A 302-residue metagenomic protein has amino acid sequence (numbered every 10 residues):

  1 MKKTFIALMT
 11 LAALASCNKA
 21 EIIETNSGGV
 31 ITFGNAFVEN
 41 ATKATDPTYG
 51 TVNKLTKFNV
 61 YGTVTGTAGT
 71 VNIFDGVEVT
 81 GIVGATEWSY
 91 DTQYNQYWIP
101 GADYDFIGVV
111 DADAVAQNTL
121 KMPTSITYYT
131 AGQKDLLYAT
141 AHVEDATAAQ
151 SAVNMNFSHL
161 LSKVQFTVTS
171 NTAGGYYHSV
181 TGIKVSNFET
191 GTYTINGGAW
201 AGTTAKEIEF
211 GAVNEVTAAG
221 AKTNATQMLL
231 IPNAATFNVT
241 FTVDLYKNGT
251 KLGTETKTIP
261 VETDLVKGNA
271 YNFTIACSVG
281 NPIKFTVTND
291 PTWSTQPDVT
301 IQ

Functional and structural regions predicted by a protein language model:
K2-Q302: Sec-type signal peptide cleavage vicinity
